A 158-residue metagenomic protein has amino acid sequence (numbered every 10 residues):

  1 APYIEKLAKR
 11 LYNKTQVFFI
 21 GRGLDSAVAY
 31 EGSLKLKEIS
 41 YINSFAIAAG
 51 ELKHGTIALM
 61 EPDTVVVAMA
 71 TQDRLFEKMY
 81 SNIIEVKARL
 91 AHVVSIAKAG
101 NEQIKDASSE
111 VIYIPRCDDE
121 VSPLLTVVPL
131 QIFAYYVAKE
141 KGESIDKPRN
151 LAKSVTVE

Functional and structural regions predicted by a protein language model:
A1-V65, A138-E158: Active-site phosphate/pyrophosphate-binding segments
F18-R22, S26, M69-Q72, D119 (+1 more regions): Hydrophobic alpha-helical scaffolding
R22, M69-P115, F133, V137 (+1 more regions): Glycine-rich phosphate-binding loops that contact phosphosugars or nucleotide phosphates
A107-E158: Short alpha-helices
